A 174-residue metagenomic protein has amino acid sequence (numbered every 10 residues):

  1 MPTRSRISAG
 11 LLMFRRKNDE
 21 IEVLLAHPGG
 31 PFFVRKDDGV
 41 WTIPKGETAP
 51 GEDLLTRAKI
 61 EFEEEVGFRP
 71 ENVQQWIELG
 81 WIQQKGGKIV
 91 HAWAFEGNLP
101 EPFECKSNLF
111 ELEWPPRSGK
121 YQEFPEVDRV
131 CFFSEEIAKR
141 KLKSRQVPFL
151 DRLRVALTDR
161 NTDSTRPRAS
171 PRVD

Functional and structural regions predicted by a protein language model:
P2-I43, W93: N-terminal strand-loop-strand
T3-S5, K85-G87, Q122-V127: A generic structural micro-feature
K17-E20, G30-F33, A49, G86-G87 (+1 more regions): Short, charged/polar surface micro-motifs in flexible loops or helix N-caps
T42-I77, W93, S134: The catalytic Nudix box helix
W81-G119, C131, L153: Active-site-adjacent beta-strand/loop module that shapes the phosphate/pyrophosphate-binding cleft
K120-K139: Alpha-helix-centered segments that form part of catalytic cores
E135-D174: Charged phosphate-binding loop/patch that engages nucleotide di/tri-phosphates or the phosphate backbone of nucleic
